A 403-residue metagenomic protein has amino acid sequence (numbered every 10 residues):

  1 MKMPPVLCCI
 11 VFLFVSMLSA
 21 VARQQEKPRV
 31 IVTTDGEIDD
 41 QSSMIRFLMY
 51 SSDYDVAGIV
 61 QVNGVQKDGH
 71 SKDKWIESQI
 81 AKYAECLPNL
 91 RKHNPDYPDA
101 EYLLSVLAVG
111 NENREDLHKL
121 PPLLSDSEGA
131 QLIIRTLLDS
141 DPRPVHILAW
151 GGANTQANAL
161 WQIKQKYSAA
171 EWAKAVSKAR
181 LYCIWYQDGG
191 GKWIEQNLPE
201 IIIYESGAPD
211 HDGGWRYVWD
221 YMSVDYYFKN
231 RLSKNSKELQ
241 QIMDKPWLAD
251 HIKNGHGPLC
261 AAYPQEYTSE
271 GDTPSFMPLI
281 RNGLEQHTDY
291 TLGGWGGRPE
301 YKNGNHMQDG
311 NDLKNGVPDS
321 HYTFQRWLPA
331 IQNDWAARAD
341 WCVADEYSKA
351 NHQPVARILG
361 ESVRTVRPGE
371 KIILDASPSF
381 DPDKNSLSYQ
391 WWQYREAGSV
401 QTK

Functional and structural regions predicted by a protein language model:
M1-M3: N-terminal secretory signal peptides that target proteins for export/translocation
V6-M17: Bacterial N-terminal signal peptides
V21-I373, S379-V400: N-terminal acidic, glycine/proline-rich low-complexity segments
